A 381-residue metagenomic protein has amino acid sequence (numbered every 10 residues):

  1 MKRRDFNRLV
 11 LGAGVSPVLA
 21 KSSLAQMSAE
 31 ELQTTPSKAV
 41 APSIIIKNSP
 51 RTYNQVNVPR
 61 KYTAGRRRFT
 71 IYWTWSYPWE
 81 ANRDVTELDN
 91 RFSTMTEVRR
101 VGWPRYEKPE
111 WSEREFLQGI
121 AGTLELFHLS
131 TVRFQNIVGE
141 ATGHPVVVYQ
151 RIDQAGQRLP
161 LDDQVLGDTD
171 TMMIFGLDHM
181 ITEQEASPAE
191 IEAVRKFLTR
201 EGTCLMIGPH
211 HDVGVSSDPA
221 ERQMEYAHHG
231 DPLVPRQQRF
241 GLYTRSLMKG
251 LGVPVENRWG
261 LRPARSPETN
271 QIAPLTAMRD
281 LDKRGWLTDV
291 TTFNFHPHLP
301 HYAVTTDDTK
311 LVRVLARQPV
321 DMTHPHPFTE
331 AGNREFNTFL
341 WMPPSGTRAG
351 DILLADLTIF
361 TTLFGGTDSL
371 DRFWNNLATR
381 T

Functional and structural regions predicted by a protein language model:
D5-L24: N-terminal export signals
M27-T381: Short, surface-exposed patches at the edges or C-terminal ends of soluble domains, predominantly
